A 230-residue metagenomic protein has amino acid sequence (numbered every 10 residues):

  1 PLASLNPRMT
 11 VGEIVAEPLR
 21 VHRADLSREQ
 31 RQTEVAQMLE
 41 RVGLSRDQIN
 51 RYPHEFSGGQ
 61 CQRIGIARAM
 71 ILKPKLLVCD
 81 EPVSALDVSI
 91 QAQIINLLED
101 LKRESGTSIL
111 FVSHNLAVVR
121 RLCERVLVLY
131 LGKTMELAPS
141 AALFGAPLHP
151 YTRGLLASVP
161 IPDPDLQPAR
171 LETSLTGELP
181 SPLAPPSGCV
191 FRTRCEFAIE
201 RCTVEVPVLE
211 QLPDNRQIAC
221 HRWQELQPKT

Functional and structural regions predicted by a protein language model:
A3, M9-Q30, G43, A138: ABC-type ATPase nucleotide-binding domains, specifically the catalytic core motifs of the NBD
V15, I66, I94: Hydrophobic anchor residue at the start of the ABC signature
E29-D47, D100, R153-A157: Conserved ABC ATPase "signature" region
Y52-F56, Q60: Conserved ABC ATPase signature
I71-K75: A short, proline-enriched helix->beta-strand linker immediately N-terminal to the Walker B motif in ABC-type P-loop
V78, P82, L86-P168: P-loop NTP-binding/switch modules centered on Walker-like glycine-rich loops
L137-T230: Charged, flexible cofactor/metal-binding loops and thiol motifs
